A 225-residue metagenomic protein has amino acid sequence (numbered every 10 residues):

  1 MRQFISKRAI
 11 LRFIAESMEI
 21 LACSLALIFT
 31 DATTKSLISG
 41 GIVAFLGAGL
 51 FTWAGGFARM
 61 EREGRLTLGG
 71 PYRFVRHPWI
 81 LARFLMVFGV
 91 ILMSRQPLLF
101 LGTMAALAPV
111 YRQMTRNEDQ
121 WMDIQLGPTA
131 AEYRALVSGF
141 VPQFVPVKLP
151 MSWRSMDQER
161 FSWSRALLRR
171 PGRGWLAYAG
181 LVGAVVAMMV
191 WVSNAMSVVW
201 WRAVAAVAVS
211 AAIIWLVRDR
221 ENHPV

Functional and structural regions predicted by a protein language model:
M1-G69, F84-V225: Membrane-anchoring alpha-helices and their flanking helix-loop junctions
G69-V75: A short amphipathic helical element positioned immediately N-terminal to and/or at the very start of a transmembrane
V75-L85: Conserved SAM-binding loop
